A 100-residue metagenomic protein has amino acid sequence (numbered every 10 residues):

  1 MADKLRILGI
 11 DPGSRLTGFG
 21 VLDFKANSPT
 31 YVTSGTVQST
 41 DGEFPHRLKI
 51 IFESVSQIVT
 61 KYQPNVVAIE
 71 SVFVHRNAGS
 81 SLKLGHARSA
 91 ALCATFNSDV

Functional and structural regions predicted by a protein language model:
M1-V100: Phosphate- and other anionic-substrate recognition elements at nucleic-acid/protein interfaces
